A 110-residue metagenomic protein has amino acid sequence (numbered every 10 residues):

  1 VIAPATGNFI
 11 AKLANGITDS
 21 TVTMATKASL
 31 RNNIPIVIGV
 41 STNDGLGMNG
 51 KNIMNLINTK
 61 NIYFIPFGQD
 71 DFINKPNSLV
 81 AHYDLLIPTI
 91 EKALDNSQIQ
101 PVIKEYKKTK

Functional and structural regions predicted by a protein language model:
I2-K51: Helix-loop-strand module that forms the ligand-binding subsite of alpha/beta enzymes
K12, M24-A28, N55, L85-K92: Alpha-helical scaffold segments in soluble metabolic enzymes
M24, N49-I53, L79-V80, T109-K110: Short amphipathic alpha-helical patches
V40-N77: Phosphate/ribose-phosphate-bearing ligand recognition and processing surfaces, centered on ADP-ribose/NAD(+/P+) systems
I62-K110: Glycine-rich phosphate/pyrophosphate-binding loop and the adjoining helix
